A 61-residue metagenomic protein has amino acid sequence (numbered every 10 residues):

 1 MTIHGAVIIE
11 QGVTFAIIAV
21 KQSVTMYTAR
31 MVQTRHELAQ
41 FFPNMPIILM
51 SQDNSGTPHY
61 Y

Functional and structural regions predicted by a protein language model:
M1-Y61: A cross-kingdom feature that marks ATP-driven nucleic-acid transaction machinery
